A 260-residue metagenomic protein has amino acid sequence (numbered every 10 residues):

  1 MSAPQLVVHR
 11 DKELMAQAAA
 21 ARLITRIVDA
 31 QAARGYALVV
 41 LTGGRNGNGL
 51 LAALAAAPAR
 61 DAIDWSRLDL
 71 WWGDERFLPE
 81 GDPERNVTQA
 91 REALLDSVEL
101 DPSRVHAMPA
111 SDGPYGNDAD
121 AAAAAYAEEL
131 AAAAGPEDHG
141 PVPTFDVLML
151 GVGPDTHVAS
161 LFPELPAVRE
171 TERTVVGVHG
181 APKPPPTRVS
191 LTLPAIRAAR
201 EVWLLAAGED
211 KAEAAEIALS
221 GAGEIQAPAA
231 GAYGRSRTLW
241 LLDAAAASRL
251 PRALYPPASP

Functional and structural regions predicted by a protein language model:
M1-V39, D120: N-terminal glycine-/serine-/threonine-rich phosphate-binding loop
S2-A3, I63-D146: Ligand-binding beta-strand-loop-alpha-helix segment within the catalytic cores of soluble metabolic enzymes
Q31-A57: Glycine-rich N-terminal segment of FAD-binding domains in flavoprotein oxidoreductases, spanning the beta-loop-helix
L41-N46, L150-P154, A207: Glycine-rich beta-strand-to-loop/alpha-helix junction loops that act as flexible
A53-D64, T88, P163-E172: A glycine- and small-aliphatic-rich helix-loop capping segment at beta-alpha/alpha-beta transitions that lines
A59-D69, V98-L100, A167-V168, P194-A199 (+1 more regions): Short, conserved loop/helix-junction motifs that constitute active-site signature segments in enzyme catalytic cores
V147-P194: Class I SAM-dependent methyltransferase SAM-binding "motif I" and its flanking Rossmann-like core
P194, R200-P260: ATP/nucleoside-binding phosphotransfer catalytic cores, i.e., glycine-rich phosphate-binding loops
